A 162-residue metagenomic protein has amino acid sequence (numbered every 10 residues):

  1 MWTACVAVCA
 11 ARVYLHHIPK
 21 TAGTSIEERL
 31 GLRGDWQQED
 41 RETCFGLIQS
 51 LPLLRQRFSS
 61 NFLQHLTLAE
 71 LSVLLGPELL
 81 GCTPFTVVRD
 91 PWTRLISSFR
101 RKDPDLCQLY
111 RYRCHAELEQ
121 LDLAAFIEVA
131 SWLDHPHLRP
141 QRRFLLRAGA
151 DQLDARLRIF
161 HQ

Functional and structural regions predicted by a protein language model:
M1-Q162: Membrane-interface amphipathic segments in extracytoplasmic regions
